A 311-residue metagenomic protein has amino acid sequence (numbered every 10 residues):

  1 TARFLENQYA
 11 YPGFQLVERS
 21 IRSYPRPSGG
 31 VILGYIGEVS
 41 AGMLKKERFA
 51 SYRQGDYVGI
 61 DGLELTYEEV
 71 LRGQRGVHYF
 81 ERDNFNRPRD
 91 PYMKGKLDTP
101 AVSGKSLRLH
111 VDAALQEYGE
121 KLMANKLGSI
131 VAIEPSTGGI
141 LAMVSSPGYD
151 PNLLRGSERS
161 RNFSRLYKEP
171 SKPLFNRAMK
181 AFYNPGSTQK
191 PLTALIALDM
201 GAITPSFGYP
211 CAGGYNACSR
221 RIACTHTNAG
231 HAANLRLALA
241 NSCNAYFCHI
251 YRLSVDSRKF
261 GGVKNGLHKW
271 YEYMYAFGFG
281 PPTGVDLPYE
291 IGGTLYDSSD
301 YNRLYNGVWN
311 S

Functional and structural regions predicted by a protein language model:
T1-S160, F182, G266-A276: Periplasmic/cell-envelope proteins involved in peptidoglycan metabolism and beta-lactam response
D83-T99, G128, S136-T188, L192-S311: Beta-lactam-recognizing serine transpeptidase/beta-lactamase-like catalytic domain environment
